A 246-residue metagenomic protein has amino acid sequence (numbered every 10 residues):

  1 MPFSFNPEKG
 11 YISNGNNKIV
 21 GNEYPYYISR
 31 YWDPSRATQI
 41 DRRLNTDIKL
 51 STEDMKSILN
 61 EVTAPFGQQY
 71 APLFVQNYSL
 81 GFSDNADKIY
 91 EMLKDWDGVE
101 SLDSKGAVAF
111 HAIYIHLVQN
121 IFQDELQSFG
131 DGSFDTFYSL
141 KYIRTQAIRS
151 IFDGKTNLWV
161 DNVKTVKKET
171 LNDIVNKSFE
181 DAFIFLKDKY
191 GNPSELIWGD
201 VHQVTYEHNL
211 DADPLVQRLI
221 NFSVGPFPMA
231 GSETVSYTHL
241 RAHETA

Functional and structural regions predicted by a protein language model:
M1-D47: Hydrophobic alpha-helical segments
M1-G10, M55, P65-Q69, I89: Catalytic-domain carbohydrate-binding cleft regions of carbohydrate-active enzymes
N17, L59-R241: Acidic, low-complexity N-terminal propeptides/linkers enriched in Ser/Thr/Asp/Gly that mediate export, maturation
Y27-V75: Proteins synthesized as precursors that undergo proteolytic processing into mature forms
A242-A246: A short, hydrophobic C-terminal helix/tail in secreted or cell-surface proteins
